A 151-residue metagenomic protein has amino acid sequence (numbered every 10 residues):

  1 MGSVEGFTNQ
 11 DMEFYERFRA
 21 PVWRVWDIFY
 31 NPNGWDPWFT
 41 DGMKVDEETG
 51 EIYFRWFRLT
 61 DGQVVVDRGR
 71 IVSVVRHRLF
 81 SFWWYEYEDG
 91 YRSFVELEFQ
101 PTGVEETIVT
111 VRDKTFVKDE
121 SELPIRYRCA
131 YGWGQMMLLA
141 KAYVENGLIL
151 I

Functional and structural regions predicted by a protein language model:
M1-K44: Hydrophobic ligand-binding cavity/cleft-lining segments
D11, E51, H77-L79, G103-I108: A generic structural signal for beta-strand entry/edge sites
D11-M12, F39, Y53, V66-D67 (+1 more regions): Short structured motifs
V22, D41-R55, D61: A solvent-exposed, acidic/Ser-Thr-rich amphipathic alpha-helical stretch
V25-W26, W35, I52-F54, I71 (+4 more regions): Hydrophobic pocket/interface hotspot
Y30-N31, R76, L138, E145: Residues at helix-coil transition
K44, D61-V104, K114-V117: Hydrophobic-ligand binding "helix-grip"
T115-I151: A conserved amphipathic terminal alpha-helix motif
